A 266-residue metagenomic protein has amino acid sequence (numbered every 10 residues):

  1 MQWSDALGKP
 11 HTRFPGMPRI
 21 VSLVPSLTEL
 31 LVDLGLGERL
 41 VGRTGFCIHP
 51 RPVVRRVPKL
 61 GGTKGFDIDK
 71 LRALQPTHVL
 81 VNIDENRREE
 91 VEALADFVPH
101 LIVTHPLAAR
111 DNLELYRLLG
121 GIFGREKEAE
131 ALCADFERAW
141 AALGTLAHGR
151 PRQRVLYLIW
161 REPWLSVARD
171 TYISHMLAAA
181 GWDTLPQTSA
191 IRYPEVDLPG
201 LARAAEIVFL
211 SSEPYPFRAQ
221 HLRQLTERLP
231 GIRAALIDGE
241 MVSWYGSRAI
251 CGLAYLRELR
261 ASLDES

Functional and structural regions predicted by a protein language model:
M1-S266: N-terminal ligand-binding lobe of clamshell/alpha-beta domains
